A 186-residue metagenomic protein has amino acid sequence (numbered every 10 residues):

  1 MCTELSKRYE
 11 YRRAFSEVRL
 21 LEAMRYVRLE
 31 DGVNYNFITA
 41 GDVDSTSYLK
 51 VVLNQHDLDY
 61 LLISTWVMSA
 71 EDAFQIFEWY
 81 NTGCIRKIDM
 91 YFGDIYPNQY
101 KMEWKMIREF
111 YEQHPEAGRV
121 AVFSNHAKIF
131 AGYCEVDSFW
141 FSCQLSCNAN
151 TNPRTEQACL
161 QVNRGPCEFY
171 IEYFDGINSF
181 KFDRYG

Functional and structural regions predicted by a protein language model:
M1-G186: PLD/PLD-like phosphodiesterase catalytic module centered on the HKD motif
